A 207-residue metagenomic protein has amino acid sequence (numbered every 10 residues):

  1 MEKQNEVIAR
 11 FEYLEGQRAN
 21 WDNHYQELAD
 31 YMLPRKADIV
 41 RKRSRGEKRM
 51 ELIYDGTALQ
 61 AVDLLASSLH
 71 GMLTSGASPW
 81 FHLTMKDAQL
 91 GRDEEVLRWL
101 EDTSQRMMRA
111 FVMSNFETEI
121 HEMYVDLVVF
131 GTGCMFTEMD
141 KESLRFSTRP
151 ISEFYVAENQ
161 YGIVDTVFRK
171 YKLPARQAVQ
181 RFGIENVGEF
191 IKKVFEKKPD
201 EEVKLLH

Functional and structural regions predicted by a protein language model:
M1-H207: Extended, helix-rich architectural segments
